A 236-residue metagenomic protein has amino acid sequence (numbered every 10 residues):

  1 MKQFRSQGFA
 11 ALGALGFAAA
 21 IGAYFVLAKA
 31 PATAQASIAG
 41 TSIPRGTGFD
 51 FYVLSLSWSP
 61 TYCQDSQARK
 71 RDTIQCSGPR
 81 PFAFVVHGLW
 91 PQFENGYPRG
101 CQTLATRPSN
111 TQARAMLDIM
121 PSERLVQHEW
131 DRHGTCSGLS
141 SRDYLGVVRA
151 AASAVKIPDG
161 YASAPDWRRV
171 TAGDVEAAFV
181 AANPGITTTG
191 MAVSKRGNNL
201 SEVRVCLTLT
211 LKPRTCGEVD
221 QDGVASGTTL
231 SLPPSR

Functional and structural regions predicted by a protein language model:
M1-F4, A32, Q92, P234: Generic low-complexity segments that are intrinsically disordered, proline-rich and/or Lys/Arg-biased
K2-A14: N-terminal Sec-pathway targeting helices
A11-V26: Hydrophobic membrane-insertion alpha-helices, especially the h-region of bacterial N-terminal signal peptides
A14-L15, S42, G48, I119-P121: Alpha-helical interaction segments
G22-F25, P31-Q35, G46, D118 (+2 more regions): Feature of secretome-associated and extracellular-like proteins
A30-D65: N-terminal module-boundary/linker segments of secreted carbohydrate-active enzymes
V53, Q67-R236: Domain-level detector of nuclease and nuclease-like folds in predominantly extracellular/periplasmic contexts
